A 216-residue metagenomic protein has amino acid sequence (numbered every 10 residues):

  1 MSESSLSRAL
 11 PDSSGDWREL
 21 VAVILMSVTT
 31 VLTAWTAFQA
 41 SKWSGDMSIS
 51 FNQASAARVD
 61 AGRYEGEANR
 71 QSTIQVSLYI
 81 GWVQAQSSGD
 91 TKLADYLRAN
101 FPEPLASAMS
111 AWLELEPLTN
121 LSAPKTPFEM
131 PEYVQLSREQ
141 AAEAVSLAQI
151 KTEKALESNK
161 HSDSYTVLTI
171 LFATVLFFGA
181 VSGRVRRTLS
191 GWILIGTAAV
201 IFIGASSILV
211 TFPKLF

Functional and structural regions predicted by a protein language model:
S2-G45, D163-F216: Alpha-helical transmembrane segments and their immediate juxtamembrane boundary regions in integral membrane proteins
A9-S13, E143, L147-K154: Juxtamembrane loop-helix boundary motifs flanking transmembrane segments in multi-pass membrane proteins
T29, T33-A40, T73, S77-I80 (+3 more regions): Extended interaction regions within the primary functional domain
A40-V59: Alpha-helical transmembrane signal-anchor/signal-peptide segments
A56-A148: Long, solvent-exposed extracytoplasmic domains/loops
K151, A155-S158, S162-Y165: Alpha-helical heptad-repeat coiled-coil segments that mediate oligomerization/polymerization in large
